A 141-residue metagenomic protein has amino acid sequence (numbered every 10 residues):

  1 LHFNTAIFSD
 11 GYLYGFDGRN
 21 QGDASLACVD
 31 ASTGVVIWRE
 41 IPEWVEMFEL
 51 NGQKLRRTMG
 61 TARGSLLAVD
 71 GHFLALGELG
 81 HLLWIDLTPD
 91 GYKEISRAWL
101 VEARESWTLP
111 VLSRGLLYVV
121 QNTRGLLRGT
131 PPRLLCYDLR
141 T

Functional and structural regions predicted by a protein language model:
L1-T141: Noncatalytic, solvent-exposed loop/strand surfaces of beta-propeller-type extracellular/periplasmic domains
